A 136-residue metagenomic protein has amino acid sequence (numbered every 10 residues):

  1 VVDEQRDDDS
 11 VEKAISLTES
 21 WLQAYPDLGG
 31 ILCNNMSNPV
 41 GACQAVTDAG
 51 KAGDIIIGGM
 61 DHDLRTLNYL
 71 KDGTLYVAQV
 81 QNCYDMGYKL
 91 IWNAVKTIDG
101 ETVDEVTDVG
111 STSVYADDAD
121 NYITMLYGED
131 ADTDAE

Functional and structural regions predicted by a protein language model:
V1-E136: A residue-level marker of the well-folded mature domains of exported/periplasmic proteins
